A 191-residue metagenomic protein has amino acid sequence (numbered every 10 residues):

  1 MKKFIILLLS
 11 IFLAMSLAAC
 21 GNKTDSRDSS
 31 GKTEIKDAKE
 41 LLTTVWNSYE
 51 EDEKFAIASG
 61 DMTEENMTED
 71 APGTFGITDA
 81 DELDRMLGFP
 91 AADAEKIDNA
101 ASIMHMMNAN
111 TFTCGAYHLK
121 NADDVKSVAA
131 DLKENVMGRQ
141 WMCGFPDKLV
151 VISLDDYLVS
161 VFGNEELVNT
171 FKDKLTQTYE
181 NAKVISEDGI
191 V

Functional and structural regions predicted by a protein language model:
M1-L8: Bacterial N-terminal signal peptides that target proteins for export
I11-F12: Repetitive helical segments and hydrophobic/amphipathic motifs
M15-A19: C-terminal motif of bacterial Sec signal peptides marking the signal peptidase cleavage site
G21-T113, L119-V191: Soluble, non-membrane globular domain cores that form compact, hydrophobic packing and curved binding surfaces
